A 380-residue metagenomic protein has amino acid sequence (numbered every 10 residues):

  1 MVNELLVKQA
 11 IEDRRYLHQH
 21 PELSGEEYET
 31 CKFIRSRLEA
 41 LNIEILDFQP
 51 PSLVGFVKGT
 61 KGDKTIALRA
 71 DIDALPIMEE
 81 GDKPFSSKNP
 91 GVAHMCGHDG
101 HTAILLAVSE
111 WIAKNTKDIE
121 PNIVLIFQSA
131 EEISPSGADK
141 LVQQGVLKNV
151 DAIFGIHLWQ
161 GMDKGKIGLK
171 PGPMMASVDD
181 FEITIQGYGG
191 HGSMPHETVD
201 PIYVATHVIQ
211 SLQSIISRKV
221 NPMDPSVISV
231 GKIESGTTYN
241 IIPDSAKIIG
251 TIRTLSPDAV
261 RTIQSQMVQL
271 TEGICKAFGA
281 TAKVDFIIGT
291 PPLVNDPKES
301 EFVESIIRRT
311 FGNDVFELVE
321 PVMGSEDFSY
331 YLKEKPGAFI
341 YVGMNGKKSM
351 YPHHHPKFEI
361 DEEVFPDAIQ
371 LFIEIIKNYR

Functional and structural regions predicted by a protein language model:
M1-H94, D99, A103-I119: Acidic/His- and Gly-rich active-site-bordering loop/insert found across diverse amide/peptide-bond hydrolases
V2, L6-D13, E26-R37, K64 (+15 more regions): General structural feature for long, well-ordered alpha-helical segments within catalytic domains of soluble enzymes
L17, G55, L68, H98 (+8 more regions): Divalent metal-coordination and catalytic microenvironments
E22, D71-D73, A130-E132, W159 (+3 more regions): Active-site beta-loop-alpha junctions enriched in small/polar residues
V54-F56, E182, F339: Conserved hydrophobic/aromatic beta-strand scaffold that supports enzyme active sites
L75-I77, K83-A93, G100, K117-P243 (+1 more regions): Histidine/acidic-residue-rich, glycine-tolerant segments that coordinate divalent metal ions
T206-R380: Metal-dependent amide/peptide-bond hydrolase catalytic core, centered on the "pita-bread" metallohydrolase fold
